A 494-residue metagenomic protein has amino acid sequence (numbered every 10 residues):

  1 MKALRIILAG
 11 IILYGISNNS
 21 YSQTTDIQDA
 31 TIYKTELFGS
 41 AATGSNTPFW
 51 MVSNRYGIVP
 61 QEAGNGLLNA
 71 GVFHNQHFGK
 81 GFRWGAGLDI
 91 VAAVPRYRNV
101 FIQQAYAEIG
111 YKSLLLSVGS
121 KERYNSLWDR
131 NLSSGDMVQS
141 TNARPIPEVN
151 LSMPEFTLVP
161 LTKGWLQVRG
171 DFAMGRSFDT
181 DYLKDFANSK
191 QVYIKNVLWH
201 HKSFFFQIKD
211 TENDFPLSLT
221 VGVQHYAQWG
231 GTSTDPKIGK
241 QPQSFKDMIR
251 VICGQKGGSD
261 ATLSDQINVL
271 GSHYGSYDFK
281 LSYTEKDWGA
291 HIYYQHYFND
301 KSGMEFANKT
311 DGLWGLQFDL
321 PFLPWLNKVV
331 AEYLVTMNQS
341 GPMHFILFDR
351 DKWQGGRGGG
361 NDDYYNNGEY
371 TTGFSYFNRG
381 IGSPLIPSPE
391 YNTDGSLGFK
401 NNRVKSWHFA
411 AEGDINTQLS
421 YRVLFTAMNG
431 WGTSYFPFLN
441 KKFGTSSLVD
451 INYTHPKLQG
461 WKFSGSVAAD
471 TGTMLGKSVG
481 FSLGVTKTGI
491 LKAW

Functional and structural regions predicted by a protein language model:
M1-I27, G489-W494: Bacterial Sec-dependent N-terminal signal peptides
Q23-L68, F78-L88, V168-M174, F463: Transmembrane beta-strand segments of Gram-negative outer membrane beta-barrel proteins
Q23-Y33, H74-G85, Y97, G110-L114 (+7 more regions): Short loop/turn motifs that connect adjacent beta-strands in outer-membrane beta-barrel proteins
A42-G44, D89-P95, K121-M137, L158 (+7 more regions): Sequence/structural signature of outer-membrane beta-barrel proteins
V52-Y56, D89, L132-G135, D185-K190 (+3 more regions): Extracytoplasmic loops and strand-loop junctions of Gram-negative outer membrane beta-barrel proteins
G79-Y111, R123-N142: Surface-exposed loop and membrane-interface regions of Gram-negative outer-membrane beta-barrel proteins
R123-D235: Internal, well-ordered domain-core segments that constitute the primary functional module of diverse proteins
F215-A227, G231-W494: Exposed, low-structure sequence patches enriched in small/polar residues
